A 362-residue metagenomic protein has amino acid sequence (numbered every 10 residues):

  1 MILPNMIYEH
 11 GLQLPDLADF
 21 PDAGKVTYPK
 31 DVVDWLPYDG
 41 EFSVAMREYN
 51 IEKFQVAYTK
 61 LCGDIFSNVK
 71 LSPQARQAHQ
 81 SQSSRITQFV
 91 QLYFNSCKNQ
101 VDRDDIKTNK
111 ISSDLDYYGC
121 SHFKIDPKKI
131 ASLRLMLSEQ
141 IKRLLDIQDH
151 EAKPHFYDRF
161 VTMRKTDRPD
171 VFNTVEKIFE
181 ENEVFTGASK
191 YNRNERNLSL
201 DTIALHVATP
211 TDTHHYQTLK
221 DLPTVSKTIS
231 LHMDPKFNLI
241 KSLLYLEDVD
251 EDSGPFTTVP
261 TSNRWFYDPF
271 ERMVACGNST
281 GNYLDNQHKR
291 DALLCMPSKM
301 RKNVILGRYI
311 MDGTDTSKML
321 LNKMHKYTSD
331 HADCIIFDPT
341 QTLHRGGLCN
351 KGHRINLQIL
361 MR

Functional and structural regions predicted by a protein language model:
M1-E9: Short, polybasic Lys/Arg-rich linear motifs in disordered N-terminal/cytosolic regions
V26-H232: Non-heme Fe(II)-dependent double-stranded beta-helix
I125, P339-T340: Conserved "cap/hinge" positions at secondary-structure junctions
R196-L200, L231-P235, L246-P255, T261-N263 (+1 more regions): Active-site region of the double-stranded beta-helix
H214-K220, T224, K241, D252-T261 (+2 more regions): A short secondary-structure junction signal
K241-L244, P260, G352-R362: A short hydrophobic beta-strand segment most commonly corresponding to one strand of the jelly-roll/cupin
D252-I336, T342: Double-stranded beta-helix
L343-N350: Short beta-strand His + acidic residue motifs that chelate non-heme Fe in jelly-roll/DSBH and cupin folds
